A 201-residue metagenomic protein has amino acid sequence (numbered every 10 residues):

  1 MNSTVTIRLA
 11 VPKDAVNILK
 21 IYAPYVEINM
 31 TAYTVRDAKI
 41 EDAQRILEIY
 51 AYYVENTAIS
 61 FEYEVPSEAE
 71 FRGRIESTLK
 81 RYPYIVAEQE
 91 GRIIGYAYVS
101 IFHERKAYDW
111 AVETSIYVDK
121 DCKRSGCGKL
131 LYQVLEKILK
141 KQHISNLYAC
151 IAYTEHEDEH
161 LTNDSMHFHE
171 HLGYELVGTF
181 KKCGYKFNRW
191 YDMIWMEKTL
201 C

Functional and structural regions predicted by a protein language model:
T6-I18, T34-I46: A short beta-loop-alpha structural element at the N-terminal edge of CoA-dependent acyl/N-acetyltransferase catalytic
P12, T31, Y63-D121, Y132-Q133 (+3 more regions): Acetyl-CoA-dependent GNAT
L19, V26-T31, A43, L47-R74: Conserved GNAT-fold acetyl-CoA-binding loop/helix
I116-D121, S125, Y153-E155: Active-site acidic-Proline motif in GNAT/NAT acetyltransferases
R124-K140, N163-H167, H171: Conserved acetyl-CoA-binding loop-helix of GNAT-fold acetyltransferases
L139-L161: Conserved GNAT acetyl-CoA-binding A-motif
C150-A152, M166, E170-R189: Conserved catalytic-core motifs of GNAT/GCN5-like acyltransferases
T162, K182-C201: C-terminal "cap" of GNAT-fold acetyltransferases
